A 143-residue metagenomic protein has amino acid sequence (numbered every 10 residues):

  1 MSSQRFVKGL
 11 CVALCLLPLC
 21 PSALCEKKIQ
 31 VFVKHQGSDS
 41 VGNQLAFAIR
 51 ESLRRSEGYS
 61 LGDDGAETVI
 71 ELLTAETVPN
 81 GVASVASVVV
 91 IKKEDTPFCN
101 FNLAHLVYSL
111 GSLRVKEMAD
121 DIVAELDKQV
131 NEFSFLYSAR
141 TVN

Functional and structural regions predicted by a protein language model:
M1-C11: Bacterial N-terminal signal peptides that target proteins for export
G9-L19: Bacterial N-terminal signal peptides
P21-R55, F135-N143: A structural "domain/chain start" motif
Q36, V82-L113: Intrinsically disordered, low-complexity regulatory segments enriched in Ser/Thr/Pro and charged residues
R54-G65: A short, well-structured beta->alpha microelement
D63-I91: Short, well-ordered secondary-structure micro-motifs within conserved domains or adaptor modules
N102-N143: C-terminal/domain-edge helix-coil "capping" segments
